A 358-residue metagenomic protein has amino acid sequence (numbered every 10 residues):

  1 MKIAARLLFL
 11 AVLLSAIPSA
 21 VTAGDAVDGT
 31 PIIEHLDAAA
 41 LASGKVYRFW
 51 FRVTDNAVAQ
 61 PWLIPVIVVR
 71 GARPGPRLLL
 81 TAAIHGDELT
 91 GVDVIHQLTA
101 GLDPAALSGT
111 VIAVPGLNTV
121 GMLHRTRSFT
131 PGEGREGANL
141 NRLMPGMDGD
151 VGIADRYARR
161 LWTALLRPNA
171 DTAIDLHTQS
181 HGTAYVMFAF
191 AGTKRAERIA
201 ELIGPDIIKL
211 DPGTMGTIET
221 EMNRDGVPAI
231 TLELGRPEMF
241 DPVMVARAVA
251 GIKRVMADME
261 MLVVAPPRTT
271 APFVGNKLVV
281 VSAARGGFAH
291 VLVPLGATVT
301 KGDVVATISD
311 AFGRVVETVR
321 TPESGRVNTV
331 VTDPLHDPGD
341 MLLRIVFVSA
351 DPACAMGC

Functional and structural regions predicted by a protein language model:
K2-A5, V21-C358: Structured catalytic-domain cores with a bias toward divalent-metal coordination
L7-A16: Bacterial N-terminal signal peptides
